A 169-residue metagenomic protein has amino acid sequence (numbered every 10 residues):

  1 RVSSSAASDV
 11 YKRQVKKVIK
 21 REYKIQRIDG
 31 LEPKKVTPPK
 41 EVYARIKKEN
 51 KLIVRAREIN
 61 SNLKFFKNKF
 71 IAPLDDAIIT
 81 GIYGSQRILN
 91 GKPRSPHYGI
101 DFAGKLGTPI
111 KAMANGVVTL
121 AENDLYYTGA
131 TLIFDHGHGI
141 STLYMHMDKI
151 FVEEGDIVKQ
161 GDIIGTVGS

Functional and structural regions predicted by a protein language model:
V2-A7, Y11: Single conserved hydrophobic/aromatic residue that forms the stacking wall/gate of nucleotide- or nucleobase-binding
R13-V15, P109, T131, S141-L143 (+1 more regions): Well-ordered beta-strand positions in beta-sheet-rich domains
K16-T128: Surface-exposed, glycine-biased beta-strand/turn segments
G81, L120, H146-K149, T166-S169: A residue-level detector for short acidic-glycine micro-motifs
I110, G116-V118, G155-V167: A structural signal for short beta-strand/turn segments enriched in small hydrophobics and glycine
T128-T131, V167-S169: Short, Lys/Arg- and Gly-enriched loop/turn segments at beta-strand edges
G139-G161: Short histidine-centered loop motifs in beta-beta connectors
